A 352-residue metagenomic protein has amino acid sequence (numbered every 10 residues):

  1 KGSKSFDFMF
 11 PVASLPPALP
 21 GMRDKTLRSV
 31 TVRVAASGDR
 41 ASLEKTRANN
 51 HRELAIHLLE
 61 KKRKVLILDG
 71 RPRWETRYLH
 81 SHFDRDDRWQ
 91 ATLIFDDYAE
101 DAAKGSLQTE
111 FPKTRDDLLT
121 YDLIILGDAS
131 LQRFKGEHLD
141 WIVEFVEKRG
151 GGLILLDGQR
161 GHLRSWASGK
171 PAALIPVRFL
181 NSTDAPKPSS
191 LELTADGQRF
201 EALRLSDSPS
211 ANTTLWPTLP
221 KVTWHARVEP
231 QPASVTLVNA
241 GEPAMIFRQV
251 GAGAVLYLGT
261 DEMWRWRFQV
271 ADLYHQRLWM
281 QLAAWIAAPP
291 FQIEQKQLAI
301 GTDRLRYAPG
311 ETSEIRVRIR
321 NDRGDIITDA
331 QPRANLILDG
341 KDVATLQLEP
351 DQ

Functional and structural regions predicted by a protein language model:
K1-Q352: N-linked glycosylation sequons
